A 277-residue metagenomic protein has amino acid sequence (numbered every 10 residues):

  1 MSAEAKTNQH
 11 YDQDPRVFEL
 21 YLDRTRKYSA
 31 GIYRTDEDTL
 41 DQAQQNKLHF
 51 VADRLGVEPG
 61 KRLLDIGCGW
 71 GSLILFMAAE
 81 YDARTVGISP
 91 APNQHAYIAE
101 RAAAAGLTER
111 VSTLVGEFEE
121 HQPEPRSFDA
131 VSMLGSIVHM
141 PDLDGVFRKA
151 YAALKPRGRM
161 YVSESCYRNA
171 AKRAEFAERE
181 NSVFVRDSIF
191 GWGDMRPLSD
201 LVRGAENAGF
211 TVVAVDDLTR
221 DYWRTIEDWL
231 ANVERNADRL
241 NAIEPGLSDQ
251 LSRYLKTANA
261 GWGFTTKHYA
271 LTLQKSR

Functional and structural regions predicted by a protein language model:
M1-E19: N-terminal auxiliary segments of SAM/dcSAM-dependent transferases
G60-G67: Conserved class I S-adenosyl-L-methionine
W70-Y81: Conserved SAM-binding loop of SAM-dependent methyltransferases across substrates and taxa, primarily the Class I
A79-E119: Class I SAM-dependent methyltransferase SAM/SAH-binding core
E119-V131: A short acidic, Gly/Pro-enriched loop at the edge of an enzyme's catalytic core that lines a small-molecule cofactor
D129-D142: A short SAM/SAH-binding and catalytic strip from SAM-dependent methyltransferases
D144-R159: A short glycine-rich, Lys/Arg-flanked "PGG" loop and its adjoining helix->strand segment in the class I
C166, R173-H268, Q274-R277: Substrate-binding/catalytic lobe of Class I Rossmann-like enzymes that use SAM or dcSAM, i.e., the mid-to-C-terminal
